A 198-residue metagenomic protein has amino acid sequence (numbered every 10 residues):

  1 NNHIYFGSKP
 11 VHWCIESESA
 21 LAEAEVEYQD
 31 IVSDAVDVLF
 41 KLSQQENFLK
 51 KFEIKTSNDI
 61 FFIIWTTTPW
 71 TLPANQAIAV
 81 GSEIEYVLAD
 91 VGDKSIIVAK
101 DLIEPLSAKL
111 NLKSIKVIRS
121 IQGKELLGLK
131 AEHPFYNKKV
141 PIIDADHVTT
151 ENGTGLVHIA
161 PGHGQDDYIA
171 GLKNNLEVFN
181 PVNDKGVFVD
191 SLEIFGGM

Functional and structural regions predicted by a protein language model:
N1-K185: NTP-handling and nucleic-acid-processing catalytic cores
S191-M198: Aromatic/His-enriched, Gly/Pro-containing loop or helix-boundary segments that lie immediately adjacent to catalytic
